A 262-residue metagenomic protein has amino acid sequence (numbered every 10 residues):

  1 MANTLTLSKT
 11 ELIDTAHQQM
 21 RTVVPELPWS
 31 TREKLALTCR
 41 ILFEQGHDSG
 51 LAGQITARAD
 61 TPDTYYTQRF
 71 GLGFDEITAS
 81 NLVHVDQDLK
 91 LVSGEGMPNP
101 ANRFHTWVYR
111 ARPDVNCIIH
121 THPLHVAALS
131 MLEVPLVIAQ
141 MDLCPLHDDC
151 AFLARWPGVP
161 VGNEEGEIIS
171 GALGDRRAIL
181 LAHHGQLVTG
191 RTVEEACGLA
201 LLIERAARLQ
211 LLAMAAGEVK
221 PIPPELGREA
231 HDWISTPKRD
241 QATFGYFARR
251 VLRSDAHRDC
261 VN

Functional and structural regions predicted by a protein language model:
A2-N262: Glycine-rich flexible loops
